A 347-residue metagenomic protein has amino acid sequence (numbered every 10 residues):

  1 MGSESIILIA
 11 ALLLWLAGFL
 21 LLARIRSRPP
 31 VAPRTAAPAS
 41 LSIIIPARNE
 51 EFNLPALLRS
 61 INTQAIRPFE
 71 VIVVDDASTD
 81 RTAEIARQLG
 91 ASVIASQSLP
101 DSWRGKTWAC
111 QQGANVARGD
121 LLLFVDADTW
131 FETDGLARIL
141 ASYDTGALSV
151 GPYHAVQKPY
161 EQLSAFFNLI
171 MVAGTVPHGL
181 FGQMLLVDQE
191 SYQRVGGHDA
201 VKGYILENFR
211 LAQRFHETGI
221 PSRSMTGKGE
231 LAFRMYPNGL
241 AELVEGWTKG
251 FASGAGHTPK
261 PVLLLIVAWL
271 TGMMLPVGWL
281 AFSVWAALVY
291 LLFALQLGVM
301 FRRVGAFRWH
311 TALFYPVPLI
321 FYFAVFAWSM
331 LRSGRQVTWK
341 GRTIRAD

Functional and structural regions predicted by a protein language model:
M1-A37, A165-F166, Y315: N-terminal membrane-anchoring/stem segments of glycan-assembly enzymes
L12, G18, A95-G113, L140-R194 (+3 more regions): Long helical/loop segments within the catalytic core of UDP-sugar-dependent glycosyltransferases, especially the large
T35, A268-Q336: Membrane-embedded multi-pass helical conduit in multi-pass membrane proteins, especially envelope-biosynthetic
A39-S42, E70, R210: Cell-envelope/extracellular polymer assembly enzymes that use nucleotide-activated donors
R59-P68: Short, acidic, metal-binding catalytic loop of nucleotide-sugar glycosyltransferases
D75-A83, S98: A conserved acidic beta->alpha catalytic loop
R81, A127-S142: Acidic donor-binding/catalytic loop of UDP-sugar-dependent glycosyltransferases, especially processive GT2
A147-M171, Q193, H198-P261, I344: Catalytic donor/gating beta->alpha subdomain of glycosyltransferases that bind UDP-sugars
